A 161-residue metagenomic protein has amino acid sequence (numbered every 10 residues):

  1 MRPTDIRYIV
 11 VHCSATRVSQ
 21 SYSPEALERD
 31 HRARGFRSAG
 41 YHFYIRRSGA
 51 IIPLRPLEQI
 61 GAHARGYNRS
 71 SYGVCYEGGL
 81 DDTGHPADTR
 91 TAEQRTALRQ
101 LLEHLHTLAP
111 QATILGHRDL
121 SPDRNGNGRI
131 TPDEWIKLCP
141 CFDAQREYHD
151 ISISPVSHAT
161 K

Functional and structural regions predicted by a protein language model:
M1-Q59, N68: Short, conserved "active-site rim" segments that organize catalytic pockets and cofactor/ligand binding
M1-V10, S14, R47-S48, N68-S70 (+1 more regions): Basic/polar, cationic surfaces and motifs that engage anionic cell-wall and phosphate/carboxylate ligands
E58-R65, E103: Short amphipathic alpha-helices and their capping/turn segments at secondary-structure boundaries
V74: Ligand-binding face of N-terminal immunoglobulin V-set domains in extracellular IgSF glycoproteins
